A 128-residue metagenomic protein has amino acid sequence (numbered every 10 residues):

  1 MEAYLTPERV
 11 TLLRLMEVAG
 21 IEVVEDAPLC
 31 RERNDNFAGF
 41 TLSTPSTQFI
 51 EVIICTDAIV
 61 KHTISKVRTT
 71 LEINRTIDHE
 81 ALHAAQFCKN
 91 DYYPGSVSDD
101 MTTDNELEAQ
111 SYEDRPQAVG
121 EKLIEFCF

Functional and structural regions predicted by a protein language model:
M1-E22: Zn2+-dependent metallopeptidase catalytic core
E2-R9, D78, T102-E106: A structural signal for well-ordered alpha-helical scaffolds and beta->alpha junctions
E25-I53, A58-T63: Catalytic zinc-binding patch centered on the HExxH motif and its immediate surroundings that defines zinc-dependent
T56-T76: Short pre-active-site segment immediately N-terminal to the catalytic Zn-binding motif
T70-L71, F87-R115: Post-HEXXH active-site segment of zinc metalloproteases
R75-C88: Active-site recognition of the HExxH zinc-binding catalytic motif
R115-F128: Short helix/loop segments within enzyme catalytic domains that coordinate or immediately flank catalytic cofactors
